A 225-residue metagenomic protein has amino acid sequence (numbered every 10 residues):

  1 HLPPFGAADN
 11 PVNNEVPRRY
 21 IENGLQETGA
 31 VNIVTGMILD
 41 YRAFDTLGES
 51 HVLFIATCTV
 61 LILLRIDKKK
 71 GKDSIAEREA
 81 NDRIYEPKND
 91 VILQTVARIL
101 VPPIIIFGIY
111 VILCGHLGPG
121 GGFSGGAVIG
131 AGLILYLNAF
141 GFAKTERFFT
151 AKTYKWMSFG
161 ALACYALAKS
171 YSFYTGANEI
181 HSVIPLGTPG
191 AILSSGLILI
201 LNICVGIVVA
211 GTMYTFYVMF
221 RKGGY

Functional and structural regions predicted by a protein language model:
H1-N23, A177-I180: Interfacial/capping segments of alpha-helical transmembrane domains
E22, G36-F44, T188-I203: Short aromatic-rich membrane-water interface segments that cap or initiate transmembrane helices in multi-pass membrane
G29-L61: Individual transmembrane alpha-helix segments
L53-I62, A131-L137, L201-Y214: Hydrophobic cores of alpha-helical transmembrane segments in multi-pass inner/ER membrane proteins, independent
E79-L100: Membrane-water interface at loop-to-transmembrane-helix junctions
I112-G121: Membrane-interface helix caps and helix-loop-helix hairpins in membrane proteins
N138-T153: Alpha-helical transmembrane segments
A151-V183: A structural-propensity feature for long, helix-poor, extended segments
